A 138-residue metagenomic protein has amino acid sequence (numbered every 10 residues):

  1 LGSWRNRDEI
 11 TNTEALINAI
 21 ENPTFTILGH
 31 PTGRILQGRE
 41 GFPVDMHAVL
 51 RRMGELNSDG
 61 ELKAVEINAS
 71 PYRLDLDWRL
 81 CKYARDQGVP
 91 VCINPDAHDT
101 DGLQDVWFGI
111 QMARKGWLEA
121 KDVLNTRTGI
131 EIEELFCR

Functional and structural regions predicted by a protein language model:
G2-L28, T32-R138: Charged catalytic cores and adjacent phosphate/nucleic-acid-binding surfaces used for phosphate/nucleic-acid chemistry
